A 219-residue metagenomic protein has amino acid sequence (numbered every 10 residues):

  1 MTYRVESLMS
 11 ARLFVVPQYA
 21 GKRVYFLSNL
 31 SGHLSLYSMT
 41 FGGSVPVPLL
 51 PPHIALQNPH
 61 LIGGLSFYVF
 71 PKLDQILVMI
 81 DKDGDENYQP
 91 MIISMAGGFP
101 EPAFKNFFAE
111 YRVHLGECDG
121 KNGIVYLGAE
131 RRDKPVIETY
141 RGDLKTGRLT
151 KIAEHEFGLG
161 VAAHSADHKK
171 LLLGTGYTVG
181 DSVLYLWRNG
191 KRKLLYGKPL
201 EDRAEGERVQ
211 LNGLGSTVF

Functional and structural regions predicted by a protein language model:
M1-F14, S44-V47: A short helix->beta-strand "capping" segment at the edge of beta-propeller domains
S10-L27, I54-I80, P90, F107-G128 (+4 more regions): Conserved beta-propeller blade repeats
V24-I54: Beta-propeller domains
G32-S38, D85-M91, K134-Y140, V179-Y185: Structural motif
T40-S44, S94-G98, D143-G147, W187-K191: Short loop/turn segments that connect beta-strands within beta-propeller blades
F104: Extended, positively charged loop/linker patches that create polyanion-binding surfaces
V136-E138, K145-R148: A short, charged helix-loop
